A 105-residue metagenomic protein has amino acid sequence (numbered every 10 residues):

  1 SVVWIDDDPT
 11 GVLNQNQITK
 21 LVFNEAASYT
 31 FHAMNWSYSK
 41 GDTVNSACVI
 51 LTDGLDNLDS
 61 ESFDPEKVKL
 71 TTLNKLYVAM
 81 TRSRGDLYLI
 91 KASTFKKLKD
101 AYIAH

Functional and structural regions predicted by a protein language model:
S1-H105: The feature marks helicase ATPase cores and/or their adjacent C-terminal helical subdomains in SF1/SF2/AAA+ helicases
